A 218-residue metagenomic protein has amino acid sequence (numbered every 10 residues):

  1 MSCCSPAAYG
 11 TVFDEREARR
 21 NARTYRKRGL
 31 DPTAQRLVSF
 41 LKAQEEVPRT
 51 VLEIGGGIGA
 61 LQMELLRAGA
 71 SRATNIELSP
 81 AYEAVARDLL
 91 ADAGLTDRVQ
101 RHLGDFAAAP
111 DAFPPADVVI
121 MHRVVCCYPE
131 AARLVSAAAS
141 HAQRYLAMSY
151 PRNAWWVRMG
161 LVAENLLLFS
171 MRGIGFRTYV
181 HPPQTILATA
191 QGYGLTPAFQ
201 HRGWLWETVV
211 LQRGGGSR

Functional and structural regions predicted by a protein language model:
M1-Q44: Conserved class I S-adenosyl-L-methionine
P48-G57: Conserved class I S-adenosyl-L-methionine
I58-L103: Class I SAM-dependent methyltransferase SAM/SAH-binding core
A108-F113: Short conserved loop adjoining the S-adenosyl-L-methionine
V118-E130: A short SAM/SAH-binding and catalytic strip from SAM-dependent methyltransferases
Y128-A138: A short, conserved alpha-helix within the catalytic core of class I
Q143-R152: Conserved beta-strand signature within the Rossmann-like core of class I S-adenosyl-L-methionine
P151-T189, F199: C-terminal alpha-helical "lid/dimerization" subdomain adjacent to the S-adenosyl-L-methionine
